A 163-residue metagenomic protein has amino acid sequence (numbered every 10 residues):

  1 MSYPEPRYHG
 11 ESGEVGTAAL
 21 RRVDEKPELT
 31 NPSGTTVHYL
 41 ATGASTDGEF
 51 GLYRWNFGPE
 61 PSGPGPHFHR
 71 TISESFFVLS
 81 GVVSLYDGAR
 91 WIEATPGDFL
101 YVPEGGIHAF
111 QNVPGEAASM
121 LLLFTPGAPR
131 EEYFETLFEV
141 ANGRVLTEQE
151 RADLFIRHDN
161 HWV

Functional and structural regions predicted by a protein language model:
M1-A41: Long, hydrophobic/aromatic N-terminal blocks
K26-P66, I72-S73: A short glycine-rich, His/Asp/Glu-containing loop-to-beta-strand
T46-G48, S84, E104-E131: Ligand-binding loop in jelly-roll beta-barrel domains
R54-G58, F68-D87, L123-T125: Short, conserved beta-strand element in jelly-roll/cupin
G58-P61, G97, G105, G115: Tight coil/turn sites that cap or link beta-strands
S62, H69, V83, A109 (+2 more regions): Hydrophobic small-molecule pocket/channel-lining residues, especially in calycin-type beta-barrels
A89-I107: Short acidic-glycine-tyrosine-enriched beta hairpin
Y133-V163: Acidic/histidine-enriched, glycine/proline-rich intrinsically disordered or flexible terminal extensions
